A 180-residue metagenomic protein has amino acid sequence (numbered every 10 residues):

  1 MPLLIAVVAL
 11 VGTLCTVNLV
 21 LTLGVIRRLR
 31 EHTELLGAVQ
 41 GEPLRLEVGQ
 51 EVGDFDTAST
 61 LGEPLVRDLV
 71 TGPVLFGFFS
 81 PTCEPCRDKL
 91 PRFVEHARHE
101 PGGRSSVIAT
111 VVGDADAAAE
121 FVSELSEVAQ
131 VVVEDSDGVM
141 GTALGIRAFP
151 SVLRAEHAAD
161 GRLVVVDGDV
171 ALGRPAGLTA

Functional and structural regions predicted by a protein language model:
M1-E47: Long, leucine- and charge-enriched amphipathic alpha-helices that form heptad-repeat coiled-coil/leucine-zipper-like
E34-R67: N-terminal "domain-start" segment that seeds a small globular fold
V66-F93, T110: Short active-site neighborhood of thiol/selenol oxidoreductases, capturing the structured segment around
F78-P81, T110-D114, D135, H157: Structural motif
L90-L125, D137: Structural microenvironment flanking redox-active thiols in thiol-disulfide oxidoreductases
E124-S151: Short, internal strand/loop/helix patches that form the active-site neighborhood or redox-interaction surface
R147, L153-A180: Non-catalytic, surface beta->alpha helical segment in thiol-disulfide oxidoreductase systems
